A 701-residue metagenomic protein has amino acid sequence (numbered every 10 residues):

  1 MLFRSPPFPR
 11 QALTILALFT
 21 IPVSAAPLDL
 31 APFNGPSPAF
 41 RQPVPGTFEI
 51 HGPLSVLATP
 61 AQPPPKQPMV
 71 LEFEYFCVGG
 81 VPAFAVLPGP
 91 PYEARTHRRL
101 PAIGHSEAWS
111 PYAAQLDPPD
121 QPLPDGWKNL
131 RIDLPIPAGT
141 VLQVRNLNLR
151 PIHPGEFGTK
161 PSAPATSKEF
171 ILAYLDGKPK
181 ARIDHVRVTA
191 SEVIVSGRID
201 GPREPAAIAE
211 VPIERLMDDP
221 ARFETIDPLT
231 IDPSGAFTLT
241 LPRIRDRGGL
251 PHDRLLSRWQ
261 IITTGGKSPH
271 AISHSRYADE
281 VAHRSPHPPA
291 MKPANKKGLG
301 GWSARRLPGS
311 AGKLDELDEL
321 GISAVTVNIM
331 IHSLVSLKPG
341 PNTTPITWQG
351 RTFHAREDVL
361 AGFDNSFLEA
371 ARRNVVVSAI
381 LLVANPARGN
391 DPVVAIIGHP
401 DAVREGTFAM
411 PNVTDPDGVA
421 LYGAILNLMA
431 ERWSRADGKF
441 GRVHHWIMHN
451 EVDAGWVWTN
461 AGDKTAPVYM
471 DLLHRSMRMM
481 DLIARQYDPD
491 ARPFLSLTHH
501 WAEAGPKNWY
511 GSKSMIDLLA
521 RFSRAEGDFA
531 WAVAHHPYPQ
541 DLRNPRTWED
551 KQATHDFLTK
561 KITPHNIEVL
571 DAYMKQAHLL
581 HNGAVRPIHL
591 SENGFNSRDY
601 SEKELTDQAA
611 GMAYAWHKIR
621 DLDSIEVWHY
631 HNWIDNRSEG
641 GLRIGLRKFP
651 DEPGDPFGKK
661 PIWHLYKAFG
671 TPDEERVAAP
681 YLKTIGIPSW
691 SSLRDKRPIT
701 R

Functional and structural regions predicted by a protein language model:
M1-L2: Short, small-residue-biased leader/transition segments that mark boundaries at the very start of proteins
F48-D120, A209-F223: Extracellular ligand-binding interfaces
V56-P82, Y112-P118, N146-N148, V188-G201 (+4 more regions): Extra-cytoplasmic beta-strand recognition segments
Y112-L149, D253-T263, L426-A430: Extracellular beta-strand ligand-recognition surfaces/modules
F157-P164, A395-E405, I447, V457 (+2 more regions): Aromatic-rich peripheral "rim/lid" segments of glycoside hydrolase catalytic domains that contact and position glycan
I244, I272-I331: Boundary/entry segment of secreted carbohydrate-active catalytic domains
S310-A311, Y422-L426, A430-A436, R442-H444 (+1 more regions): Noncatalytic carbohydrate-binding groove/subsite architecture in carbohydrate-active enzymes
S323-A504, Q540-D541, D635-G640: Substrate-binding cleft and catalytic face of glycoside hydrolase catalytic domains, especially the flexible beta-alpha
